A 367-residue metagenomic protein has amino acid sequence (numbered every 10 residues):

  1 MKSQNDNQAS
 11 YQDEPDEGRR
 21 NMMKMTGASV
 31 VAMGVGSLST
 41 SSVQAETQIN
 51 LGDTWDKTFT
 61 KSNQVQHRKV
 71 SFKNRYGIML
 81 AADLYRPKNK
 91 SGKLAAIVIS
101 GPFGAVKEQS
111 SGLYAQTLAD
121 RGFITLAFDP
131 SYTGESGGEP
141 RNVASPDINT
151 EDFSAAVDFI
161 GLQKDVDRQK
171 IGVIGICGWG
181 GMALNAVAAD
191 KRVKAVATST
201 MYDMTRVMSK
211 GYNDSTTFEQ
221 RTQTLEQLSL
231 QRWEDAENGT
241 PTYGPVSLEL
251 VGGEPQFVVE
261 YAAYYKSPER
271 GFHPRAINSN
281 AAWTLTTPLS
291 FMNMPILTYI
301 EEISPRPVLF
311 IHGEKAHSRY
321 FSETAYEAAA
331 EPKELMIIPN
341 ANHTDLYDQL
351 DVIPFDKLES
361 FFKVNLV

Functional and structural regions predicted by a protein language model:
M1-N21, I303: N-terminal secretory signal peptides
P15-K24, V30-Q48: N-terminal twin-arginine translocation
L51-K90: N-terminal cap/lid segment of alpha/beta-hydrolase-fold proteins
A119-E135: Conserved alpha/beta-hydrolase
A144-Q163: Alpha/beta-hydrolase active-site loop
L184-S267: Alpha/beta-hydrolase-fold enzymes
F310-H312: Short beta-strand/loop motif that positions the catalytic acidic residue of the alpha/beta-hydrolase fold
A341-D351: Catalytic histidine-centered segment of alpha/beta-hydrolase-like enzymes
